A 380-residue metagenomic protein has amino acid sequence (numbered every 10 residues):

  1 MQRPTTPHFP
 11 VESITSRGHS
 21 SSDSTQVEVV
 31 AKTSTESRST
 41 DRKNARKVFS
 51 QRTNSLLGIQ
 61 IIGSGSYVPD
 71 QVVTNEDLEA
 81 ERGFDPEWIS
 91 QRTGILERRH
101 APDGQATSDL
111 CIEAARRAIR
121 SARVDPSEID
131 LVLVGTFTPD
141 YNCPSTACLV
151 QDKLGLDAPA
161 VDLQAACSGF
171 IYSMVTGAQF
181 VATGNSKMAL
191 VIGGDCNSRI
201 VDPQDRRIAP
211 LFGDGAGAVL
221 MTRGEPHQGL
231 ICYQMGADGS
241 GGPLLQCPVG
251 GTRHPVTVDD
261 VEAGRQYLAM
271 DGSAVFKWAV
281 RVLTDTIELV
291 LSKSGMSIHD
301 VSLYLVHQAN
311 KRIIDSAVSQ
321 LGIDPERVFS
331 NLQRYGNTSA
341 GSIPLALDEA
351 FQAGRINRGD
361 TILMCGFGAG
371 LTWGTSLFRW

Functional and structural regions predicted by a protein language model:
R3, S13-S16, S21-S22: Low-acidity, Ser/Thr- and Arg-rich intrinsically disordered low-complexity segments
I14, K32-D103, D205-K277, R281 (+2 more regions): Condensing-enzyme catalytic core mediating Claisen C-C bond formation in acyl metabolism
I61-G63, I89, A118, V132 (+8 more regions): Buried hydrophobic positions in well-ordered alpha/beta secondary-structure cores of metabolic enzymes
Y67, G135-Y141, A165-F170, G193-S198 (+3 more regions): Acidic, glycine-rich active-site loops and adjacent beta-strand->loop/helix elements that engage anionic groups
E87-D109, T136-A189, S319-L347: Conserved catalytic cysteine-centered active-site region of acyl-thioester-dependent Claisen-condensing enzymes
A114-D130, D285-S302, A350-R355: Phosphate/pyrophosphate-binding loops at sites that engage ATP/ADP/AMP, CoA/4′-phosphopantetheine, polyphosphate
A182-A216: Flexible, glycine-rich active-site loops centered on histidine and acidic residues that chelate a metal or position
D348-C365, G374-W380: Catalytic phosphate/nucleotide-handling subdomain of diverse soluble enzymes
